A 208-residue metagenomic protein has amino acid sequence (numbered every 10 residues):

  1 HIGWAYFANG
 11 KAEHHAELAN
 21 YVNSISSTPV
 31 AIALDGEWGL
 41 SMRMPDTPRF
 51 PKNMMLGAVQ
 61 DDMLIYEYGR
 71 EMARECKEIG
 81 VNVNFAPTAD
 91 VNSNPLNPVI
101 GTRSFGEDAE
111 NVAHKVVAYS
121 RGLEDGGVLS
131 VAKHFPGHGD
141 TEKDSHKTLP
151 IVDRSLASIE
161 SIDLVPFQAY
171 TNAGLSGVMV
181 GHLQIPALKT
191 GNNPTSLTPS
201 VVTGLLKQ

Functional and structural regions predicted by a protein language model:
H1, L64-E75, E160-F167: Short, acidic/polar
A5, E13-I25, V30, L40-M42 (+1 more regions): Second-shell residues forming the walls of enzyme active-site clefts
A5-F7, N84: Short catalytic-loop micro-motif centered on adjacent basic/acidic residues
G10, G36-W38, D46, T88-D90 (+2 more regions): Short, ordered loop/turn segments at secondary-structure junctions
A12-A31, W38, Q60-G80: Active-site-adjacent structural elements in enzyme catalytic domains
P45-A58, N94-F105, D144-P150: Surface-exposed, active-site-proximal loop segments in enzymatic domains
A58-V81, A86-S120, E124: A substrate-binding/cap region within the structured catalytic cores of diverse enzymes
